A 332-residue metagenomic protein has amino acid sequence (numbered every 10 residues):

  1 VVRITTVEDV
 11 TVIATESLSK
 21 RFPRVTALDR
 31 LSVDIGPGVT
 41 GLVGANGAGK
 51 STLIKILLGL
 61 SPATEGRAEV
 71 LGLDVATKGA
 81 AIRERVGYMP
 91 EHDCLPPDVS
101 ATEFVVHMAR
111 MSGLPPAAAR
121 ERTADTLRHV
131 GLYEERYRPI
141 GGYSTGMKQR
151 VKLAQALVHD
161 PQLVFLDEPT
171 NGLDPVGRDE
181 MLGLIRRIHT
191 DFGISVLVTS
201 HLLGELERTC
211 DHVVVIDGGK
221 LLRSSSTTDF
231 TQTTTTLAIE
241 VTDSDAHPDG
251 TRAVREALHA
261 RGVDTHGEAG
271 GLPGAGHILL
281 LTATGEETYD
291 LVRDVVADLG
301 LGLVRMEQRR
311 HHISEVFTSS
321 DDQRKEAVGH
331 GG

Functional and structural regions predicted by a protein language model:
V2-T5, T284-G332: C-terminal coupling/interaction segments
A45-G49: Walker A (P-loop) phosphate-binding loop of ABC-type ATPase nucleotide-binding domains
V106, R110, A117-E135: Conserved ABC ATPase "signature" region
D160: Conserved catalytic motifs of ABC-family nucleotide-binding domains
V164-E168: Catalytic Walker B motif of ABC-type/P-loop ATPase nucleotide-binding domains
M181-L281: ABC transporter nucleotide-binding domain
